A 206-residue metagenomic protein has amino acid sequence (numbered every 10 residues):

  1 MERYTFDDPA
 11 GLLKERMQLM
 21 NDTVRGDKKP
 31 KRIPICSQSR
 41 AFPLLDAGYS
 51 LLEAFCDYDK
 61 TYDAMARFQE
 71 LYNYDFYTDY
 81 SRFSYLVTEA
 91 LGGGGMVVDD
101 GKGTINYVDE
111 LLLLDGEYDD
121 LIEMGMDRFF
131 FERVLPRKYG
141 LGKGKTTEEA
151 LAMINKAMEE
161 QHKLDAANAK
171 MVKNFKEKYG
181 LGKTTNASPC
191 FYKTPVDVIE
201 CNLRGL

Functional and structural regions predicted by a protein language model:
M1-L206: Catalytic cores of TIM-barrel enzymes
